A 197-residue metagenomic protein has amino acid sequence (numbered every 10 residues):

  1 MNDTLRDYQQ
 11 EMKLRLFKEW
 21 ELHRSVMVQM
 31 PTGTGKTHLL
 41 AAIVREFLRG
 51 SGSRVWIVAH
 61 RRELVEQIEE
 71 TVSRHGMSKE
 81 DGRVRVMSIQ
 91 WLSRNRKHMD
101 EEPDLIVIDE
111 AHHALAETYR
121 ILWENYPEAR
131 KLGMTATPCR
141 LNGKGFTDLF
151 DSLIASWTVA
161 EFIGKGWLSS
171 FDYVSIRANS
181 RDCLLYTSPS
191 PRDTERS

Functional and structural regions predicted by a protein language model:
M1-V26: Conserved pre-motif I regulatory segment
H23-A42: Walker A/P-loop
S53-E70: Conserved Walker A/P-loop ATP-binding site and its immediately adjacent core in helicase/helicase-like ATPase domains
V72-K97: Inter-Walker segment of RecA-like/P-loop motor cores
D109-E110: Walker B catalytic acidic pair
H113: Residues immediately C-terminal
A116-L168: Post-DEXD/H (motif II) to motif III coupling segment of the RecA-like Helicase ATP-binding lobe
Y186-D193: Conserved small/polar residues in nucleotide/adenosyl-binding loops
